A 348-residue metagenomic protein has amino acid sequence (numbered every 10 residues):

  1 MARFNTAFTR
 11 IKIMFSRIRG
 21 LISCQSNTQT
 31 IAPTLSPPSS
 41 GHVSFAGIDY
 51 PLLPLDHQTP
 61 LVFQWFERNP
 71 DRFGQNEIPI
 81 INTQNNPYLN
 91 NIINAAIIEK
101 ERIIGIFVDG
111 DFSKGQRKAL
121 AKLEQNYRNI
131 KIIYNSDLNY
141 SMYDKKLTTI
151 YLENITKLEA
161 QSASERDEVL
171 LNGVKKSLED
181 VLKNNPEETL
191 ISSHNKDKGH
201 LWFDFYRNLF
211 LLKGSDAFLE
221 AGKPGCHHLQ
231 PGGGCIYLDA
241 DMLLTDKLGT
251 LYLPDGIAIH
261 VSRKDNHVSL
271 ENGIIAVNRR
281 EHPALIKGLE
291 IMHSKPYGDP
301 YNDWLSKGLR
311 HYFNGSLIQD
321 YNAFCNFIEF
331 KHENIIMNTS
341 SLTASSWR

Functional and structural regions predicted by a protein language model:
A2-T9: Extreme N-terminal basic, low-complexity initiation segments that serve as generic localization/processing leaders
R10-I13, I18-F203, G234-R348: Glycosyltransferase-associated regions of secretory-pathway enzymes, highlighting luminal stem/catalytic domains
L35, C226-H227: Short, motif-level signal for alpha-helix interfacial/capping segments enriched in acidic residues and aromatics/proline
F205-A217, H228-L229: Active-site SXXK
K213-A221, H311-Y312: Active-site catalytic microenvironments for nucleophilic, acid-base chemistry
A217-G225, G233-D241: Short beta-strand-to-loop acidic/aromatic patch adjacent to the donor-nucleotide binding site
